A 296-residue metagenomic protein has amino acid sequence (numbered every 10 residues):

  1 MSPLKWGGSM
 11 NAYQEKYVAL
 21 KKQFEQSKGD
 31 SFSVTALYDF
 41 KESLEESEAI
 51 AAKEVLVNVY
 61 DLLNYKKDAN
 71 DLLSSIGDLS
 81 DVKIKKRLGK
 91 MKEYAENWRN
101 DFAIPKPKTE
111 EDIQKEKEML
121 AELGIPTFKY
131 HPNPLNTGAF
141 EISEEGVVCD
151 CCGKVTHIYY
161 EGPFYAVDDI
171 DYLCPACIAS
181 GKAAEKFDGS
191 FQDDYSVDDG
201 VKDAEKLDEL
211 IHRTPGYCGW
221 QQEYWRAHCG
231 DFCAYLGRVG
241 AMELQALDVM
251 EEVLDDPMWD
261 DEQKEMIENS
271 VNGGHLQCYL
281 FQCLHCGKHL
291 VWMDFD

Functional and structural regions predicted by a protein language model:
M1-S9, K117-E118: Short, Lys/Arg-enriched N-terminal segments with co-localized hydrophobic residues within the first ~10-30 amino acids
P3-W6, Y65, P175: Generic detector of low-complexity/intrinsically disordered segments and short hydrophobic N-terminal stretches
W6, Y13, E111-Q114: Low-complexity, intrinsically disordered extramembrane tails and loops of integral membrane proteins
M10-L20, S47-K53: Generic helix N-cap/helix-start motif at coil->alpha-helix transitions
K22-E25, D30-S43, A51-N58, L62-L63 (+2 more regions): Preference for intrinsically disordered or flexible, low-complexity segments and adjacent hinge/connector residues
